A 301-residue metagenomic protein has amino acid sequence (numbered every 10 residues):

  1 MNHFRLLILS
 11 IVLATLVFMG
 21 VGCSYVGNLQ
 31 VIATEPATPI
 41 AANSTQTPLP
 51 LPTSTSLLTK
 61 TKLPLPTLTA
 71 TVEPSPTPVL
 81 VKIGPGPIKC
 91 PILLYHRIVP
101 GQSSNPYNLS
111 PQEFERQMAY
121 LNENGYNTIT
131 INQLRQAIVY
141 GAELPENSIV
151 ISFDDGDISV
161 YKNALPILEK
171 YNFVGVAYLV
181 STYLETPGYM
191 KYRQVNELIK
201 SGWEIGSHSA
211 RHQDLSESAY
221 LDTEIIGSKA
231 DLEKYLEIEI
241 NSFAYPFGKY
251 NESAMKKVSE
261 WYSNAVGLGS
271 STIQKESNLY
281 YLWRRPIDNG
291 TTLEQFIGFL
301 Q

Functional and structural regions predicted by a protein language model:
N2-L9: Bacterial N-terminal signal peptides that target proteins for export
S10-G20: Bacterial N-terminal signal peptides
N43, P48, P52, L58-I151 (+3 more regions): C-terminal active-site subregion of NodB/CE4 polysaccharide deacetylases
I151-S152, I205: Residue-level marker for buried hydrophobic side chains located in beta-strands that build the well-ordered beta-sheet
Y161-S181: A short alpha/beta connector and helix-capping loop motif
L165-N172, Y189-S207, S259, I273: Acidic (Asp/Glu)-rich catalytic clusters
Y178, H208, G267-L268: Short beta-strand and adjacent tight-turn residues that come in two discontinuous sequence segments and form the edges
